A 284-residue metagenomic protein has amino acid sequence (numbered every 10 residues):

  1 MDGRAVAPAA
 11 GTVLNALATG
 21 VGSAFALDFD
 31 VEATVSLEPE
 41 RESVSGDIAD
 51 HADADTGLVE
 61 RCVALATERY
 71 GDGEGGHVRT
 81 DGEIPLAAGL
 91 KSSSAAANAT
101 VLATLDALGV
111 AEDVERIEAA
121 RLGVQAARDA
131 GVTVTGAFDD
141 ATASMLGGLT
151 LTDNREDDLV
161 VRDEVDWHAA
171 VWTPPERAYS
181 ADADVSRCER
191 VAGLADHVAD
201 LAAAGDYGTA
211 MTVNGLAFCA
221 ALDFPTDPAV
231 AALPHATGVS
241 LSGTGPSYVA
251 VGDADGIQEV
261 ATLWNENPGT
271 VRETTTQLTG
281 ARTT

Functional and structural regions predicted by a protein language model:
M1-P85, Q277-T284: ATP-binding N-lobe of GHMP and related small-molecule kinases
T12, A18, A87-A97, A127 (+1 more regions): FAD-binding core of FAD-dependent oxidoreductases, characterized by glycine-rich FAD pyrophosphate-binding loops
L37, P174, A250-A254: Short beta-strand-to-loop capping motifs
A64, V101-G109, D200, L216: Short glycine/serine- and small hydrophobic-enriched flexible loop segments
L90-E118, M145-G147: DPxDG-like acidic metal-binding loop motif
I117-L159: Alpha/beta catalytic cores of group-transfer enzymes, especially the acyltransferase/condensing modules of polyketide
D163-P225, L233: Acyltransferase
A204-T284: Glycine-rich, charge-dense phosphate/pyrophosphate-binding loop(s) and the adjacent flexible "lid"/catalytic subdomain
